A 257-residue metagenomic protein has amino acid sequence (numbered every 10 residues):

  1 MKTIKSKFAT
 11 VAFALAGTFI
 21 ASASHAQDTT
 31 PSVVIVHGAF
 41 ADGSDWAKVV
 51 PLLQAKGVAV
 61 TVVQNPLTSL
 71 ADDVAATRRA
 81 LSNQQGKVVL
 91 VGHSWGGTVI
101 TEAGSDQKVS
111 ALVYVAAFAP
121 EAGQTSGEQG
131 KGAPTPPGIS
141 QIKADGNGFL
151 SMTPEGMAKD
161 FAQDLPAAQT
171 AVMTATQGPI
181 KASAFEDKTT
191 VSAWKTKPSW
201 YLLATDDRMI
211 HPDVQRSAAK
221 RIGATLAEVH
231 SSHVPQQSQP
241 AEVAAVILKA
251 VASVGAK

Functional and structural regions predicted by a protein language model:
A21-A23: N-terminal signal peptide c-region/cleavage motif recognized by signal peptidases
Q27-Q85: Active-site catalytic motif of lipid deacylating hydrolases and related acyltransferases
G38-A41, S94-W95, F118: Active-site glycine-rich loops that stabilize anionic/oxyanionic intermediates across multiple enzyme folds
V91-G96, I100: Gly/Ala-rich beta-loop-alpha elbow adjacent to hydrolase catalytic centers
K108-V109, V113-P154, A158, K181-A184 (+1 more regions): Flexible "cap/lid" loop of the alpha/beta hydrolase fold
V172-W194, T205: Active-site nucleophile elbow and catalytic-triad environment of alpha/beta-hydrolase enzymes
Y201-L203: Short beta-strand/loop motif that positions the catalytic acidic residue of the alpha/beta-hydrolase fold
T205-S231, Q237, E242, A250: Conserved loop-alpha-helix segment in the C-terminal half of the alpha/beta-hydrolase fold that carries the catalytic
